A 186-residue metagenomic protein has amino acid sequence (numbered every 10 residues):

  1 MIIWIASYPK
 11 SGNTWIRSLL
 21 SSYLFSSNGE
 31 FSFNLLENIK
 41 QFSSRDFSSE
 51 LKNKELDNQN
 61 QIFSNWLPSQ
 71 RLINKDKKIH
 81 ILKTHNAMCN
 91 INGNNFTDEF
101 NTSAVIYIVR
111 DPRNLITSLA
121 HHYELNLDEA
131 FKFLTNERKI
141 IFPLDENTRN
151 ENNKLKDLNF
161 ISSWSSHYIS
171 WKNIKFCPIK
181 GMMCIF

Functional and structural regions predicted by a protein language model:
M1-M183: PAPS-dependent sulfotransferase catalytic domain
F186: G-domain G4 guanine-recognition motif of GTPases
